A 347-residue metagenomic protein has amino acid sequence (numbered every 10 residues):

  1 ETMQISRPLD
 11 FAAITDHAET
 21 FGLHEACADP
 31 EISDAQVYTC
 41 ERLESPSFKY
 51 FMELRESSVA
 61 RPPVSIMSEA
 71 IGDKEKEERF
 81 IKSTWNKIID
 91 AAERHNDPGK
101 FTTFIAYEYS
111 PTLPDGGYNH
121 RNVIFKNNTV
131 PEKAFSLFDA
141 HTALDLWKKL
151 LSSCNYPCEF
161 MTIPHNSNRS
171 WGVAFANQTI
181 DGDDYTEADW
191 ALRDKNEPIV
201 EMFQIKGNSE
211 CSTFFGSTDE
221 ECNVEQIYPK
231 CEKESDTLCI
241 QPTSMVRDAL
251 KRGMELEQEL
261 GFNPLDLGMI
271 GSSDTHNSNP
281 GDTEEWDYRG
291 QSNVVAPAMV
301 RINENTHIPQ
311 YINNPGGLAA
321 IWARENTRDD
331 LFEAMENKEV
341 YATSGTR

Functional and structural regions predicted by a protein language model:
E1-R347: Extended, charged catalytic domains and RNA/DNA-binding interfaces, predominantly in divalent-metal-using enzymes
